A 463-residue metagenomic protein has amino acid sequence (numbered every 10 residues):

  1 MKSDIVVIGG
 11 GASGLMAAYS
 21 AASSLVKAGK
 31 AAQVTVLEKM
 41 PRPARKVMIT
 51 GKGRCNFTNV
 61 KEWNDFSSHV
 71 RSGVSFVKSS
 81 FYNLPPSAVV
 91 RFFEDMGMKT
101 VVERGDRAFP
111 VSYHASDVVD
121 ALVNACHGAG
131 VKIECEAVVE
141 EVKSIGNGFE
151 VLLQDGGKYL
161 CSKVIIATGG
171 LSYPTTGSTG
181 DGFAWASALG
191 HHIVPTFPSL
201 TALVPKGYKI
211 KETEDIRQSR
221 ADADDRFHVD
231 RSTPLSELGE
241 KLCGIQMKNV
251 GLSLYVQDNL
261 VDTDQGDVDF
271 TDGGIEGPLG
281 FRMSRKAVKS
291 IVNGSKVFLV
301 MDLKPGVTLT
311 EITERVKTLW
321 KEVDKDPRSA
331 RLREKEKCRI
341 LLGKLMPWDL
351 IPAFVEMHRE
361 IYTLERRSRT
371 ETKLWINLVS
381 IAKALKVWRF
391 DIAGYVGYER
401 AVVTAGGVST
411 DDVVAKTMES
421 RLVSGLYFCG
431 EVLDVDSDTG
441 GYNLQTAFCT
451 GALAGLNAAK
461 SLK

Functional and structural regions predicted by a protein language model:
M1-S13, T35: Beta1/beta-strand and adjacent pyrophosphate-binding region of the FAD-binding site in flavoprotein oxidoreductases
V6, A22-K52: Glycine-rich FAD pyrophosphate-binding loop
V6-I8, L37, V139, K158-T175 (+4 more regions): Short hydrophobic core segments
S23, R42, W63-D65, G73 (+9 more regions): Residue-level recognition of phosphate/Mg2+-coordinating polar/acidic sites in nucleotide-handling active sites
K39-R71: Conserved N-terminal glycine-rich FAD pyrophosphate-binding loop of Rossmann-like flavoproteins
V77-S87, R104-N124, Y173-G177, P205-Y208 (+3 more regions): Short beta-strand to alpha-helix junction loop
C135-G148: A conserved short coil-to-beta-strand element within the FAD-binding core of flavoproteins
K163-D215, H228-V229: Glycine-rich loop(s) and the adjacent beta-strand/alpha-helix scaffold that form part
